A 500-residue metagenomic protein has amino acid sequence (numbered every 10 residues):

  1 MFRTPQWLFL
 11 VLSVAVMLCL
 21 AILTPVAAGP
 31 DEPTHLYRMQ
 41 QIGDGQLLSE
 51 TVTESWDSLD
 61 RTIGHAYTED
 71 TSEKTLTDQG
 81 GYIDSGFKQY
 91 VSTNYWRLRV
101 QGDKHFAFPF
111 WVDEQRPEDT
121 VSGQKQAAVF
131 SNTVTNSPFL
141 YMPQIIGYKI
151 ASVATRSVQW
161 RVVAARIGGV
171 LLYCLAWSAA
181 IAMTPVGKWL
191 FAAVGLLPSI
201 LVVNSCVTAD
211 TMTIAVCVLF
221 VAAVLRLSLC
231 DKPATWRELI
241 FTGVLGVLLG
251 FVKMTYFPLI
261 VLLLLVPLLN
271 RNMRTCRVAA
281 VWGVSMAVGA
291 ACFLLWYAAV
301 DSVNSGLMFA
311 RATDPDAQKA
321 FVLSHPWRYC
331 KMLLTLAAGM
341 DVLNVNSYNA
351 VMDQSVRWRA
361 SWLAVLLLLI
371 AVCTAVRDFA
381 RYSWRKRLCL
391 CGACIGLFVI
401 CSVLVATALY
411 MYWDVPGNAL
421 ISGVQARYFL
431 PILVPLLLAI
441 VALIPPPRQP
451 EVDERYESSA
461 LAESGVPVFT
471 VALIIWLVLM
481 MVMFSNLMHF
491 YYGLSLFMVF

Functional and structural regions predicted by a protein language model:
Q46-A164: Interfacial juxtamembrane loops and adjacent helix segments that form the catalytic/substrate-binding surfaces
R156-Q159, S178-S199: Transmembrane-helix signature of polytopic, membrane-embedded enzymes that assemble or transfer cell-envelope glycans
A179, I214-K232, I240-G246, L436-A439: Specific aromatic-rich, kink-prone transmembrane helix
V202, E238-M254, L259-L265: Membrane-interface alpha helices of multi-pass inner-membrane proteins
C206-T213: Short acidic/glycine- and proline-prone juxtamembrane loop motifs at membrane-interface regions of multi-pass membrane
A223-K232, F257-G289: Perimembrane helix-loop-helix junctions
L294-R381: Membrane-lumen/periplasm interface segments of multi-pass, membrane-embedded glycan/lipid transferases
V300-K319, V424, R448-F500: Transmembrane helical bundles and short interhelical boundary loops of multi-pass, membrane-embedded
